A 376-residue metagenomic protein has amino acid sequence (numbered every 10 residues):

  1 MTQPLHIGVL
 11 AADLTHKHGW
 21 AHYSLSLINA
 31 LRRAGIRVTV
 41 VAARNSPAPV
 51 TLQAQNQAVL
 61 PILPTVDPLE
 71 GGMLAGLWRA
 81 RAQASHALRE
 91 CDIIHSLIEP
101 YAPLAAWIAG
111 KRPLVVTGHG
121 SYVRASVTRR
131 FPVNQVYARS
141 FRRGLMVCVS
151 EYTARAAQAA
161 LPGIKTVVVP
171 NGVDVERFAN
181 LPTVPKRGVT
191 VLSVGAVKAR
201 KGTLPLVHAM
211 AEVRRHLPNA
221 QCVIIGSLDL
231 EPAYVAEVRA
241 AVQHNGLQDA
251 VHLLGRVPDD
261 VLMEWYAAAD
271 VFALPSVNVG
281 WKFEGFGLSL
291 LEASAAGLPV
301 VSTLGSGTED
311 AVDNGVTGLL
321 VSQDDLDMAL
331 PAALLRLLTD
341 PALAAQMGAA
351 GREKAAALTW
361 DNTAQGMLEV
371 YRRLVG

Functional and structural regions predicted by a protein language model:
H6-V9, V147, V184-K201, V207-M210 (+2 more regions): Conserved donor-binding/catalytic core segment of Leloir-type glycosyltransferases
S85, T128-M146, A160: Membrane-proximal helix-turn-helix segments that form the acceptor-binding/catalytic region of lipid-linked
S96-A102, G118: Short His-centered aromatic/hydrophobic patch
Y152, G172: Carbohydrate-associated surface elements
V235-D260: Nucleotide-activated donor-binding/catalytic signature segment of Leloir-type glycosyltransferases, i.e., the conserved
R256-V257, E264-A269: Short alpha-helical donor nucleotide-sugar binding micro-motif in glycosyltransferases
A267-K282, L298: Acidic donor-binding loop of glycosyltransferase active sites
E309-L335, A342-Q346: Change "using UDP/GDP/dTDP sugars" to "using nucleotide sugars
